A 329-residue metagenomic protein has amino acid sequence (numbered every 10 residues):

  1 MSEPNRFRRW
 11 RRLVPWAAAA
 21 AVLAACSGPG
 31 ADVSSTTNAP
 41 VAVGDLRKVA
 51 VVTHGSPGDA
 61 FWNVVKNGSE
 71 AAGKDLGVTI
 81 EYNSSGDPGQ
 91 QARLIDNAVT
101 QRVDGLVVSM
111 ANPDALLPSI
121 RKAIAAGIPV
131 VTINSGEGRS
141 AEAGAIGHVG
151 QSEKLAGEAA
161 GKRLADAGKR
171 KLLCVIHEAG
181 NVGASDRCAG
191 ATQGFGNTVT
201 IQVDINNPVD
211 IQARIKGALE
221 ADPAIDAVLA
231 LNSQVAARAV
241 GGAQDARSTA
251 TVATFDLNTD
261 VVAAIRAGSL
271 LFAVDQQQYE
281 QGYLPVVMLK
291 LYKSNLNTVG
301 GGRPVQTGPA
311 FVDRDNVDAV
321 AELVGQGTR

Functional and structural regions predicted by a protein language model:
S2-W16: Bacterial N-terminal signal peptides that target proteins for export
R12-W16, S27-D45, G194-T198, E280-R329: Hinge/cleft segment of the Venus flytrap/periplasmic-binding protein
V22-A25: C-terminal motif of bacterial Sec signal peptides marking the signal peptidase cleavage site
N38, A42, L46-G68, A72-L76 (+5 more regions): Extracytoplasmic "Venus flytrap"
V49, S56, S69, L155-Q202 (+2 more regions): An alpha-beta-alpha
Q91, G147-L172, I211-Q212, L257-V261 (+1 more regions): Hydrophobic alpha-helical segments within soluble ligand-binding/sensing domains
A92, V108-I124, A191, D204-A263: Hydrophobic alpha-helical
D114-L155, N258-R266, L270-L271: Flexible loop/hinge segments that line or gate small-molecule binding clefts
